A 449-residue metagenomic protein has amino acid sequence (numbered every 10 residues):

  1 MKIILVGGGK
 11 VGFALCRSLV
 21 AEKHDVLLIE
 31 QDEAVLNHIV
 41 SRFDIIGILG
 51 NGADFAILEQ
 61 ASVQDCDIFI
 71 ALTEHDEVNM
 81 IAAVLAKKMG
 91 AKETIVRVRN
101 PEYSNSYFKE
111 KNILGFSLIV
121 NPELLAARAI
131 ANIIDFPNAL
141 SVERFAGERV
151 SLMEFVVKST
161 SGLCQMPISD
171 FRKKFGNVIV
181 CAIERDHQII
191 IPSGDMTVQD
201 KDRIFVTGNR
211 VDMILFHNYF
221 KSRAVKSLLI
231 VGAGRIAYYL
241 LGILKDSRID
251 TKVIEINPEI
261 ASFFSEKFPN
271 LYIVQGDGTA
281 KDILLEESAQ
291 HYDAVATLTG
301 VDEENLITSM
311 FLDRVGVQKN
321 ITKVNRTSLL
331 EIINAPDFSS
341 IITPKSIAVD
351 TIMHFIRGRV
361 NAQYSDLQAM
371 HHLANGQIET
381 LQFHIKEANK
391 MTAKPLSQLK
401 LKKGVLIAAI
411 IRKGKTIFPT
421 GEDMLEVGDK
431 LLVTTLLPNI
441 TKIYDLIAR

Functional and structural regions predicted by a protein language model:
M1-R449: Cytosolic regulatory regions of ion transport systems
